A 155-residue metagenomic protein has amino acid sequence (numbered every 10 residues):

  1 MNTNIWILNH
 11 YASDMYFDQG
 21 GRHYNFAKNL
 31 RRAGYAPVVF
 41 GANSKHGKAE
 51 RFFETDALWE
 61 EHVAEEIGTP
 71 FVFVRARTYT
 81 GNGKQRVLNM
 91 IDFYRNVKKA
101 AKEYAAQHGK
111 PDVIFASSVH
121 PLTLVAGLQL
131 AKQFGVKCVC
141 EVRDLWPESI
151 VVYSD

Functional and structural regions predicted by a protein language model:
M1-E65: N-terminal subdomain of nucleotide-sugar transferases
H10, N43, S117-V119, R143: Short, well-ordered beta-to-alpha junction loops that form the rim of enzyme active sites and present histidine/acidic
H10, T78-V87, G109, F134-D155: Acceptor-binding helix/loop patch of EC 2.4 sugar-transfer enzymes, predominantly nucleotide-sugar-dependent
D14-M15, T80, T123: Short glycine-rich, flexible loops that bind phosphorylated cofactors or substrates
A33, L130-V136: Helix C-cap/helix->beta junction micro-motif
V39-H108: A conserved catalytic-core segment of Leloir-type glycosyltransferases
P70-F73, A101-T123, V136-V139: Short N-terminal targeting/anchoring amphipathic segment
G127: Glycine-rich phosphate-binding loops of nucleotide-dependent enzymes
